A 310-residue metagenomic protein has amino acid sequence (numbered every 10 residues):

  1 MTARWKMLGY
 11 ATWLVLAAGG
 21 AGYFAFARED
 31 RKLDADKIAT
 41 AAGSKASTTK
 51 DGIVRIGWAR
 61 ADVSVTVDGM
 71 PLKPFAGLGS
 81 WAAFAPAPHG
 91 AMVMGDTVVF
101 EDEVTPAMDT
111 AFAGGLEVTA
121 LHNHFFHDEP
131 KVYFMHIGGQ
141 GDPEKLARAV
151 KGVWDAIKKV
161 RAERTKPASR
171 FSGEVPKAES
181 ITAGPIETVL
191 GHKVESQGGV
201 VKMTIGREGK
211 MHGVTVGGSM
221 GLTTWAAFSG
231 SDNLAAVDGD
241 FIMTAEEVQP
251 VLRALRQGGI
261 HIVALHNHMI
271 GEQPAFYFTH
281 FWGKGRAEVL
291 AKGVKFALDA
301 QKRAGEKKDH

Functional and structural regions predicted by a protein language model:
T2-A11: Bacterial N-terminal signal peptides that target proteins for export
Y10-G20: Hydrophobic membrane-insertion alpha-helices, especially the h-region of bacterial N-terminal signal peptides
R28-T40, K45-A59, V63-S64, D155-G206 (+2 more regions): Intrinsic disorder/low-complexity detector
K45, E101-T119, E129-G173, G283-G305: Hydrophobic, ordered structural segments
S64-A85, L121, R207-G230, L265: Intrinsic, low-complexity N-terminal interaction/targeting segments
K73-A76, F100-H127, T215-G221, A245-I270: Extended intrinsically disordered, low-complexity coil regions enriched in Ser, Thr, Gly, Ala and often Pro
S80-A83, V99, H124-F125, Y133-Q140 (+5 more regions): A conserved regulatory-domain signal marking ACT and ACT-like small-molecule sensing domains and adjacent regulatory
P86-M94, G230-D238: Acidic/histidine-rich, surface-exposed loop or edge segments in extracytoplasmic proteins
